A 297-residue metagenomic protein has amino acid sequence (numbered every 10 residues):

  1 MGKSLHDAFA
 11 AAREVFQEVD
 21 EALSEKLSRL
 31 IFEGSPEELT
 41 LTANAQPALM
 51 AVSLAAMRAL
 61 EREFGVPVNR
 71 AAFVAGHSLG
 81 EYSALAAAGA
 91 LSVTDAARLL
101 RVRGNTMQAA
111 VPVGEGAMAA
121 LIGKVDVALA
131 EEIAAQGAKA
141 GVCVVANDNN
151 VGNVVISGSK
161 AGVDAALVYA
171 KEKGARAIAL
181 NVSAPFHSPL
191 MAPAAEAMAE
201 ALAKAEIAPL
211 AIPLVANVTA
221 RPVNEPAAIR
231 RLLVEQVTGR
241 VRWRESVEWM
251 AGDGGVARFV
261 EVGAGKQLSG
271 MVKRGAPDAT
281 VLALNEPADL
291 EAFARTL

Functional and structural regions predicted by a protein language model:
M1-E131, L180, R258-E291: FabD-like malonyl-/acyl-CoA
A11, T238-R242: Soluble or luminal CAZymes and related metallo-dependent hydrolases
E21-E25, A87-G239: Alpha/beta catalytic cores of group-transfer enzymes, especially the acyltransferase/condensing modules of polyketide
G162-V163, A201-L202, P287-L297: NAD(P)-dependent dehydrogenase/reductase Rossmann-like domain
R244-V247: Polyanion-binding loop/helix "lid" in catalytic or ligand-binding cores
M250: Small/polar (Gly/Ser/Thr/Ala-rich) solvent-exposed segments that form structured loops/beta-strands/short helices used
D253-G254: Active-site charged/polar residues at nucleotide-handling catalytic sites that mediate phosphoryl, nucleotidyl
